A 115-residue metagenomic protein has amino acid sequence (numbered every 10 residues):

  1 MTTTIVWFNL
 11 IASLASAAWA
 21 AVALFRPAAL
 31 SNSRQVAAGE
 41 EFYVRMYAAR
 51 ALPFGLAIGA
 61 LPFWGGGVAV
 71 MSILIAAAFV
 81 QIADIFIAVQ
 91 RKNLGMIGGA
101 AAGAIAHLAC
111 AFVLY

Functional and structural regions predicted by a protein language model:
M1-F8, G59-V70, A109-Y115: Helix-coil boundary and interhelical linker segments in multi-pass alpha-helical membrane proteins
T3-L10, L14, R45-A48, V68-I75 (+1 more regions): Alpha-helical transmembrane segments of integral membrane proteins
L14, A18-V22, E41-P62, I75-F79 (+1 more regions): Core segments of alpha-helical transmembrane spans in multipass integral membrane proteins
W19, A23, F86, Q90-R91 (+1 more regions): Membrane-water interface at the C-terminal end of transmembrane alpha helices
L24-Y43: Cytosolic, membrane-interface loops and tails of multi-pass inner-membrane proteins
E41-A49, A100-Y115: Small-residue-rich segments of transmembrane alpha-helices in multi-pass membrane proteins, especially helix faces
W64-G65, S72, A83-I97, Y115: Membrane-helix boundary connector in multi-pass membrane proteins
L74-I85, G99-A111: Hydrophobic alpha-helical segments of small multi-pass membrane proteins
